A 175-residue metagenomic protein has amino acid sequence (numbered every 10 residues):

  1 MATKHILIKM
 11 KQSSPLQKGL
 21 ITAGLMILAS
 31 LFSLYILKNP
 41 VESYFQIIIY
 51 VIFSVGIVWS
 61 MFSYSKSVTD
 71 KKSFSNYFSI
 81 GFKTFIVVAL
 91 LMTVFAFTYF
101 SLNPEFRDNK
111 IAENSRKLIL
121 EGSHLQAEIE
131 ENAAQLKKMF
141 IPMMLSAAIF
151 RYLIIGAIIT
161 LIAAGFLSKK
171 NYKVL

Functional and structural regions predicted by a protein language model:
A2-I8, S168-L175: Short, charged juxtamembrane terminal tails flanking transmembrane helices
A2-S63: Transmembrane alpha-helical insertion/packing segments
S13, Q17-I21, S79-L91: Alpha-helical transmembrane segments of multi-pass membrane proteins
L25-S33, F53-I57, V88-A96, I155 (+2 more regions): Alpha-helical transmembrane segments of multipass membrane proteins
F62-Y77: Membrane-helix interface/capping segments
V94-S123: Functional transmembrane-helix hotspots
L118-F140: Short membrane-interface loop/juxtamembrane segments of multi-pass integral membrane proteins
A134-A157: Individual transmembrane alpha-helix segments
